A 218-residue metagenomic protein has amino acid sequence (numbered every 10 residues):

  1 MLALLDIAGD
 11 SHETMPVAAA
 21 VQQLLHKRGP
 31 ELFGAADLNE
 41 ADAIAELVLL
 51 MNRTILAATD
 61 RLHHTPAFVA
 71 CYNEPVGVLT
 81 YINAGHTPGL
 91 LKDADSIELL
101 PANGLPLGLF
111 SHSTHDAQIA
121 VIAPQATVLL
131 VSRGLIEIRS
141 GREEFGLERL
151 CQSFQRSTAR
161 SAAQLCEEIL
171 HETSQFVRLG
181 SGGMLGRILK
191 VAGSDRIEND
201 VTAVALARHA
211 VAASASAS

Functional and structural regions predicted by a protein language model:
M1-E13, A18-S218: Conserved subregion of the PPM/PP2C metallophosphatase catalytic domain
